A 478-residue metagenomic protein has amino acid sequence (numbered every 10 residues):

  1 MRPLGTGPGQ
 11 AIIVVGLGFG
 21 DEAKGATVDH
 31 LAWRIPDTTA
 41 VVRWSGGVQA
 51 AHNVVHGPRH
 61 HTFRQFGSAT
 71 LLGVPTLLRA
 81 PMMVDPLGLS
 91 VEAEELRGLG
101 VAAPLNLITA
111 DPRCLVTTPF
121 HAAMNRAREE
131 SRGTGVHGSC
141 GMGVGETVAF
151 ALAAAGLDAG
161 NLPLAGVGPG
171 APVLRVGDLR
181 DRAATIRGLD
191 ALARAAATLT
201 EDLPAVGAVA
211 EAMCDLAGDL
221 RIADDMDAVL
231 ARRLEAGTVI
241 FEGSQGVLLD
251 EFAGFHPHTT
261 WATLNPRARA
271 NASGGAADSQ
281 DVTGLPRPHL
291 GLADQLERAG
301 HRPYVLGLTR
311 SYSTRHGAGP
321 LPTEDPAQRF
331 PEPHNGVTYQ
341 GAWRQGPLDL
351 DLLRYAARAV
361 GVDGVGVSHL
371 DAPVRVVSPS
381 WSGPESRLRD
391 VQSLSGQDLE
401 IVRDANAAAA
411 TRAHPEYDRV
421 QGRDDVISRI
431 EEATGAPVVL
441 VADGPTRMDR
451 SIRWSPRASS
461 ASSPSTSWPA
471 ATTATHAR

Functional and structural regions predicted by a protein language model:
M1-T472, A477: Non-transmembrane, aqueous-exposed alpha-helical and coiled segments at domain scale
